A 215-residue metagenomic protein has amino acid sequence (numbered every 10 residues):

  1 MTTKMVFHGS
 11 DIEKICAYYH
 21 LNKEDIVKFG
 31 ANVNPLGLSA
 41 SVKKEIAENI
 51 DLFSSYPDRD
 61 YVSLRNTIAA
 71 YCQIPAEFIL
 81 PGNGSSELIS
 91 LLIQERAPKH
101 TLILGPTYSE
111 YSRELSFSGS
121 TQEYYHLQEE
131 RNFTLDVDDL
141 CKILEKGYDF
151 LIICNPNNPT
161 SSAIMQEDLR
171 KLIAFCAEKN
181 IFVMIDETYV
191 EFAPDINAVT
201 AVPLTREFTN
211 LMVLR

Functional and structural regions predicted by a protein language model:
M1-S55: N-terminal "arm"/small-domain region of PLP-dependent enzymes with the aminotransferase-like
E24-D25, P75-I79, H100, E187 (+1 more regions): Short acidic capping loops at alpha-helix termini that bridge into adjacent secondary structure
N32-N34, S85-S86, Y108, N155-P159 (+1 more regions): Short glycine-rich anion-binding loops that position phosphate/pyrophosphate groups of nucleotides and phosphorylated
P57, A69-L91: Short loop-beta-helix segment that forms the pyridoxal 5′-phosphate
G84-Q94, P98, I185-Y189, A193-P194: Glycine/small-residue-rich loop that forms an oxyanion/phosphate-binding "nest" at active or ligand-binding sites
E95-I153: PLP-dependent aminotransferase-like
T134-G147, P159-V183, E187-R215: Active-site pre-lysine segment of PLP-dependent enzymes
